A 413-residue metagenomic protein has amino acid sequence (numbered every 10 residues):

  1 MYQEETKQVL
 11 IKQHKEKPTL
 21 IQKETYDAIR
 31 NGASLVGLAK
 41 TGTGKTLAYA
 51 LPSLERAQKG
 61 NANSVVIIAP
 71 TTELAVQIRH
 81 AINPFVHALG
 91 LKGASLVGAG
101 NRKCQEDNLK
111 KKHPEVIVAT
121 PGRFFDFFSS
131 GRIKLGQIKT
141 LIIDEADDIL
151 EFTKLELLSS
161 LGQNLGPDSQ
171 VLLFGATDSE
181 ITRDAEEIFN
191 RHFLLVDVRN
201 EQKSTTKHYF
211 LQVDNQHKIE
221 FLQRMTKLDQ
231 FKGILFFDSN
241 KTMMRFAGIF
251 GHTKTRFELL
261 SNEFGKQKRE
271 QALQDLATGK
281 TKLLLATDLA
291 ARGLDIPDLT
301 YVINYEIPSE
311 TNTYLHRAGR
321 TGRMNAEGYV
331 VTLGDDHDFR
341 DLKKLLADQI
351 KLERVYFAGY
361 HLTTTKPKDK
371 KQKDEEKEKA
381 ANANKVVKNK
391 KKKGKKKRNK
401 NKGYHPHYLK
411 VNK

Functional and structural regions predicted by a protein language model:
M1-L38: Conserved pre-motif I regulatory segment
E5, G166-D168, H252, L283 (+4 more regions): Arginine-glycine-biased low-complexity disordered regions
Q8, A62-D126, I138-T140, H252-L260: Conserved nucleic-acid-binding Ia/Ib motif block in the N-terminal RecA-like helicase ATPase lobe
K23-L35, K45-G60, Q77, A81-F85: Walker A/P-loop NTP-binding motif
K103-N108, M243-G251, T255-A291: Conserved helicase ATPase core of P-loop NTP-dependent helicases/translocases
P121, D144-A146, Y305: Walker B catalytic acidic pair
D126, I133-R199: Post-DEXD/H (motif II) to motif III coupling segment of the RecA-like Helicase ATP-binding lobe
S204-G251: Conserved interdomain hinge at the start of the Helicase C-terminal
